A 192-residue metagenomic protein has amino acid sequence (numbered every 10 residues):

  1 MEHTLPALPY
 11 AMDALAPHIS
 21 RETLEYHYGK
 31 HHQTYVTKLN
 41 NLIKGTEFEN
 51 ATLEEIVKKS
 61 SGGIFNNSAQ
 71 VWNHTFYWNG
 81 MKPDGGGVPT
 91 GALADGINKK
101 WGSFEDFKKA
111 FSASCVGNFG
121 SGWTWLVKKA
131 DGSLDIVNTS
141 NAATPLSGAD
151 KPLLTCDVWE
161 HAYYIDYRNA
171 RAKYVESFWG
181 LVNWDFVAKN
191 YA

Functional and structural regions predicted by a protein language model:
M1-A192: Feature for soluble, non-membrane regions of globular proteins
